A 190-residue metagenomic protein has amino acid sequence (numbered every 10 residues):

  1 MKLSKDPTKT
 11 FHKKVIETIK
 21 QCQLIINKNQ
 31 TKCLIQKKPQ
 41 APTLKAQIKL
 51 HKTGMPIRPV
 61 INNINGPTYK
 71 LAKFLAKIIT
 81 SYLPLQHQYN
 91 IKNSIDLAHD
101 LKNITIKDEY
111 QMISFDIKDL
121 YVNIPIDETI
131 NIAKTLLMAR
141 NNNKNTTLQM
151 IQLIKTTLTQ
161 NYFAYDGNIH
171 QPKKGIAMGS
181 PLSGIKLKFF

Functional and structural regions predicted by a protein language model:
M1-K45, T53: Non-catalytic, polymerase-adjacent accessory regions of viral genome-replication enzymes
M1-P7, I61, K73, Y89 (+2 more regions): Glycine-rich, histidine-containing beta strand-loop boundary motifs that form or position
T8, H12, K28, L44 (+6 more regions): Alpha-helix initiation and N-capping motif
T10, K14, T18-C22, G54 (+7 more regions): Generic recognition of well-structured, leucine-rich alpha-helical segments and adjacent helix-turn regions within
Q30-K32, Q40-L44, I48, I61 (+3 more regions): Hydrophobic, conserved cores of late-appearing folded domains
A41-Q47, H51-Q86, K118-V122, H170-F190: Conserved pre-motif C helix in the palm subdomain of viral-like polymerases
Y89-N90, D96-A98, N103-F190: Conserved polymerase palm-domain catalytic core
